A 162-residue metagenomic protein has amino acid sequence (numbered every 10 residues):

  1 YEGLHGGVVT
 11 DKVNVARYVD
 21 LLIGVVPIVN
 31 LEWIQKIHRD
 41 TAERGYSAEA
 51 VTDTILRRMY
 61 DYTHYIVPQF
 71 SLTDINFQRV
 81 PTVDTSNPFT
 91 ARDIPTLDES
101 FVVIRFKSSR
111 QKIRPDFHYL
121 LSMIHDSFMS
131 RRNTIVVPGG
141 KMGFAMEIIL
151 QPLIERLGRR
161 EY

Functional and structural regions predicted by a protein language model:
Y1-G6: Switch II (G3) loop of P-loop NTPases
G7-V9, D61-Y62: Short alpha-helical segments and helix-capping/turn motifs at coil-helix boundaries
D11-V26: Inter-motif core of Ras-like GTPase G domains
V15, V29-N30, I34-Y162: C-terminal accessory "lid"/substrate-recognition subdomains
